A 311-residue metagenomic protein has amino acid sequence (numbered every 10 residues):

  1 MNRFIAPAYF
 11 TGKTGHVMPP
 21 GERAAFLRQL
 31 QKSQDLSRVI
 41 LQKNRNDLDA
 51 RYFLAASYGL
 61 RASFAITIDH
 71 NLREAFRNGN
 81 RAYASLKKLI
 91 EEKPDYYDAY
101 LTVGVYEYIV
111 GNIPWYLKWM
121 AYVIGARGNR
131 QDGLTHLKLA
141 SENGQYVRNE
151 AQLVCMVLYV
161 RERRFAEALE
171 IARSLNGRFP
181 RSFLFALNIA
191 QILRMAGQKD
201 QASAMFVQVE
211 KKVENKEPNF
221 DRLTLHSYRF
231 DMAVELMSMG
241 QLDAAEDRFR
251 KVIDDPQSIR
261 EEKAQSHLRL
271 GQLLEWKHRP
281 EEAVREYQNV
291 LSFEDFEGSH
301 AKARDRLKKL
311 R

Functional and structural regions predicted by a protein language model:
M1-N46, F53-D95, T102-Y146, E150-V157 (+1 more regions): Short coil/linker segments at helix-helix boundaries
D47, Y96, V147-R148, S182 (+3 more regions): Residue-level recognition of tetratricopeptide repeat
F53, L60, T102, V154 (+6 more regions): "A position-specific structural signal for the A-helix of alpha-solenoid helical repeats
L60, I109, R161, M195 (+3 more regions): Register position in tetratricopeptide repeats
Y83, K87, G125-N129, L134-T135 (+5 more regions): TPR/TPR-like (Sel1-like) alpha-helical repeat modules
A84, E91, T135, S141-E142 (+5 more regions): Amphipathic alpha-helical segments of tetratricopeptide repeats
